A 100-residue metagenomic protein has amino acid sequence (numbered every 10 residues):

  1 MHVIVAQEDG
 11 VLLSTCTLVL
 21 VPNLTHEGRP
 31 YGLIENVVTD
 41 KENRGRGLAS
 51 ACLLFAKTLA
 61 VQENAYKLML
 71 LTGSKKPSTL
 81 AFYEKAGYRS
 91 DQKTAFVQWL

Functional and structural regions predicted by a protein language model:
V5, V11-L20, L33, V38: Conserved beta-strand in the GNAT
V21, D40, G73: Residue-level recognition of the GNAT/N-acetyltransferase active site
N23-I34, R44: A conserved beta-turn-beta hairpin within the catalytic core of GNAT-like acetyltransferases that forms part
N36-T39, G45-T58, A81-K85: Conserved acetyl-CoA-binding loop-helix of GNAT-fold acetyltransferases
L53, A60-T72: Conserved GNAT acetyl-CoA-binding A-motif
M69-T79, V97-W99: Conserved beta-strand-loop-alpha-helix junction that forms the acyl-donor binding cleft
Y83-K93: Conserved acetyl-CoA-binding loop of GNAT-fold acetyltransferases
